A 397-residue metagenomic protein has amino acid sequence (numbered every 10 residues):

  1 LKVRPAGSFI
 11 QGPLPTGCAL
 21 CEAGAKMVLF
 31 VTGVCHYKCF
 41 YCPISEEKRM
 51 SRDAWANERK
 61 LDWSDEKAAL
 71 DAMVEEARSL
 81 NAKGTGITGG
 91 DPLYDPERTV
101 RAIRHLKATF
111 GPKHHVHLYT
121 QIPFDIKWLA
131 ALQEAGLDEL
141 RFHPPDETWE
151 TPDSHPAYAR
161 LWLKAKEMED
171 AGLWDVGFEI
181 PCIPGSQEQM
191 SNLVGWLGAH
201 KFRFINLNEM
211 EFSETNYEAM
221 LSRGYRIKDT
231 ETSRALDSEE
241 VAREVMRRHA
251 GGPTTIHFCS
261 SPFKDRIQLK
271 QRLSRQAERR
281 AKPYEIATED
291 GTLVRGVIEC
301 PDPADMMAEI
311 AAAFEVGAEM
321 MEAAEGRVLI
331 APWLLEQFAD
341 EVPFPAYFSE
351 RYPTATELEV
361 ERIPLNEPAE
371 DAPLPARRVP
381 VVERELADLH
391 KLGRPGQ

Functional and structural regions predicted by a protein language model:
L1-F9, R279-Q397: Radical SAM enzyme core and accessory elements
K2-S8, P13-D65: Canonical Radical SAM [4Fe-4S] cluster-binding loop centered on the CxxxCxxC motif and its immediate flanking residues
K26-L29, T85-I87, H114-L118, L140-F142 (+3 more regions): Hydrophobic faces of well-ordered beta-strands that scaffold small-molecule active sites in alpha/beta enzyme cores
G33, K48, D65-A72, N81-T85 (+5 more regions): Conserved mixed alpha/beta catalytic, RNA-binding, or beta-rich assembly cores of soluble enzyme, regulatory
R52-D71, L93-L137, H143-A157, I180-N192: Canonical radical SAM enzyme core domain
P144-W149, M210-E211, S349-T354: Short, acidic/turn-prone active-site loops that include or flank metal/cofactor- and phosphate-binding residues
R160-I267, P283-G291: Conserved C-terminal portion of the radical SAM core fold that forms the substrate/S-adenosylmethionine-binding
